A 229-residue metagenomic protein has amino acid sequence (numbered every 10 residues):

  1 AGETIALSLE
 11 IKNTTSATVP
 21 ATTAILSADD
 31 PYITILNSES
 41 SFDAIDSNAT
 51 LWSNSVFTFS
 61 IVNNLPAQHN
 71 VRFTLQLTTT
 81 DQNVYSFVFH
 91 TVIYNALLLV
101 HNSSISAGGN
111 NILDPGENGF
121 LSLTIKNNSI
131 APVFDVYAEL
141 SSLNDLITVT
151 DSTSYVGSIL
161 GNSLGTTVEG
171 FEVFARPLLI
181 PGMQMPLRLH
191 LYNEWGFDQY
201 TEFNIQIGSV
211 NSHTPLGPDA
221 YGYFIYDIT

Functional and structural regions predicted by a protein language model:
A1-E10, S38-S47, N95-S122, T153-G161: Beta-sheet-dominated interaction scaffolds and their linkers
A1-E3, H90-S106, N110-L113, E117 (+2 more regions): Boundary/junction segments of secreted and surface-exposed precursor proteins
G2-S8, L51-S55, H69-R72, P115-S122 (+2 more regions): Short, solvent-exposed loop/turn segments enriched in Ser/Thr/Gly
E10-T15, T124-S129: Asparagine-centered strand-capping/turn motif at beta-strand->loop junctions
S16-A21, N118-F120, I130-V136, Q199: Short acidic/proline- and small/hydrophobic-mixed sequence motifs that coincide with surface turns and coil-to-beta
A28-T34, S142-I147: Short, solvent-exposed loop/linker segments at beta-strand-coil boundaries, enriched for Pro/Gly and Ser/Thr
T34-L65, T148-L179: Intrinsically disordered, low-complexity Pro/Gly/Ser/Thr-rich segments with frequent PxxP/GP/PP motifs and embedded
W52-L97, G170-H213: Terminal connector regions
